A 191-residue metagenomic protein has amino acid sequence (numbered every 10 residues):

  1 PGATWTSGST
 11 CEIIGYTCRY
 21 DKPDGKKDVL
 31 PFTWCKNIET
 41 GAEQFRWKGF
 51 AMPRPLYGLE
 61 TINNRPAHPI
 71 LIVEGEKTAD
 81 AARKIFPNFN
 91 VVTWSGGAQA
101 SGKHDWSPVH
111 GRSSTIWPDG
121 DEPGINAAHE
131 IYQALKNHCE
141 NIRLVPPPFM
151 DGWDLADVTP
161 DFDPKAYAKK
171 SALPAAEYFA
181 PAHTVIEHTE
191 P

Functional and structural regions predicted by a protein language model:
P1-S7: Short acidic, Pro/Gly- and aromatic-enriched capping/linker segments at domain boundaries
S7-T78, E177-P191: Intein modules and their embedded homing endonuclease domains
P23-D28, Q44, T61-I70, E76-A182: TOPRIM fold recognition
